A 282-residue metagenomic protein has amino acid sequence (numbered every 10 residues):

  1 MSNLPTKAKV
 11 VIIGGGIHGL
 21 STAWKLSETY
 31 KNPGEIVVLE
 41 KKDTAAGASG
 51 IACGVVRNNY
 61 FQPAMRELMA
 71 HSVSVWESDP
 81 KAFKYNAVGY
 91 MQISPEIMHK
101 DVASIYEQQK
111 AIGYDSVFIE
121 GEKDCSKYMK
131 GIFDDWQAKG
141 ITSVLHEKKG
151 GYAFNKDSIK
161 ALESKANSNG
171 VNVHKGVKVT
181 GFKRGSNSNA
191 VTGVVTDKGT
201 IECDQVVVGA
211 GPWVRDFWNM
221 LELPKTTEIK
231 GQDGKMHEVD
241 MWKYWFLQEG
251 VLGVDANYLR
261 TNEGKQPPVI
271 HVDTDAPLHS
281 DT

Functional and structural regions predicted by a protein language model:
N3-H18, V37: Beta1/beta-strand and adjacent pyrophosphate-binding region of the FAD-binding site in flavoprotein oxidoreductases
P5-K7, K84-Q92, Y106-Q108, I112 (+2 more regions): Helix-loop-beta segment of a Rossmann-like dinucleotide-binding subdomain
H18, T44, W213: Conserved Rossmann-like nucleotide-cofactor binding loop
S21, R57, F182-A190, T196-T282: Flavin-dependent oxidoreductases
W24, E28, S164, S168 (+1 more regions): Short, well-ordered alpha-helices that flank and scaffold nucleotide-derived cofactor binding pockets
S27-S49: Glycine-rich FAD pyrophosphate-binding loop
C53-I132, I141: Dinucleotide-binding Rossmann-like beta1-alpha1 core, especially the glycine-rich loop that anchors the ADP
N167-T180: A conserved beta-strand/loop element that lines the FAD pocket in flavoprotein oxidoreductases
